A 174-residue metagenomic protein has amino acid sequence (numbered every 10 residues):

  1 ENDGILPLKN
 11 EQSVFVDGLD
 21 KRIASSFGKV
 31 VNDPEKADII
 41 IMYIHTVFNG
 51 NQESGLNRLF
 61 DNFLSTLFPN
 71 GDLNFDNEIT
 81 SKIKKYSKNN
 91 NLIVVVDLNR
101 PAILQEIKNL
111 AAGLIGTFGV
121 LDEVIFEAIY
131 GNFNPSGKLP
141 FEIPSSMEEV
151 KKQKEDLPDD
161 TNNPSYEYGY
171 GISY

Functional and structural regions predicted by a protein language model:
E1-Y174: C-terminal non-catalytic regions of proteins with extracellular/luminal or membrane-system context
